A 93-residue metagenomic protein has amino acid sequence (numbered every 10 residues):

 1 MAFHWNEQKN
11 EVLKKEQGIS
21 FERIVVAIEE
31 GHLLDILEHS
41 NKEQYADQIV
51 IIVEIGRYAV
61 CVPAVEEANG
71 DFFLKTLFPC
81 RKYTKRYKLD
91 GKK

Functional and structural regions predicted by a protein language model:
M1-K93: Ribonuclease/tRNase effector modules and their secretory precursors
